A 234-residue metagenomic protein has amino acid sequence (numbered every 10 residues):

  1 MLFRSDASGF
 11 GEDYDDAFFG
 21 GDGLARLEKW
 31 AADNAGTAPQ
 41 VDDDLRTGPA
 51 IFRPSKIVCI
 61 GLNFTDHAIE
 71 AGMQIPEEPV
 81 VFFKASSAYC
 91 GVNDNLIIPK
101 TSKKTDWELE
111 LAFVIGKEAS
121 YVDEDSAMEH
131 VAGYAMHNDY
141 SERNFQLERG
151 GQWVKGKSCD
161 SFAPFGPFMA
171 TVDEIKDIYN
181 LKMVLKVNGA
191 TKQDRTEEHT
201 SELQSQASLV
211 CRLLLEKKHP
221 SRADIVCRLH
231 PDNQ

Functional and structural regions predicted by a protein language model:
M1-L2, E202-S205, L209-C211, K217-Q234: Short, small-residue-biased leader/transition segments that mark boundaries at the very start of proteins
F3-P79, D173-K176, V184: N-terminal non-catalytic cap/leader segment that marks the start of a structured domain
D15-D16, G21, W107, H199 (+1 more regions): Intrinsic low-complexity, intrinsically disordered segments enriched in polar/basic residues
A25-E28, D33, H199, E216-K217 (+1 more regions): Generic cytosolic/nucleocytoplasmic N-terminal low-complexity/intrinsically disordered segments
N34, Q74, Q152, L213-E216 (+1 more regions): Alpha-helix boundary/capping residues
P54-E198: Glycine-enriched loop-and-adjacent helix/strand subsegments that border the catalytic/binding cleft of enzyme cores
